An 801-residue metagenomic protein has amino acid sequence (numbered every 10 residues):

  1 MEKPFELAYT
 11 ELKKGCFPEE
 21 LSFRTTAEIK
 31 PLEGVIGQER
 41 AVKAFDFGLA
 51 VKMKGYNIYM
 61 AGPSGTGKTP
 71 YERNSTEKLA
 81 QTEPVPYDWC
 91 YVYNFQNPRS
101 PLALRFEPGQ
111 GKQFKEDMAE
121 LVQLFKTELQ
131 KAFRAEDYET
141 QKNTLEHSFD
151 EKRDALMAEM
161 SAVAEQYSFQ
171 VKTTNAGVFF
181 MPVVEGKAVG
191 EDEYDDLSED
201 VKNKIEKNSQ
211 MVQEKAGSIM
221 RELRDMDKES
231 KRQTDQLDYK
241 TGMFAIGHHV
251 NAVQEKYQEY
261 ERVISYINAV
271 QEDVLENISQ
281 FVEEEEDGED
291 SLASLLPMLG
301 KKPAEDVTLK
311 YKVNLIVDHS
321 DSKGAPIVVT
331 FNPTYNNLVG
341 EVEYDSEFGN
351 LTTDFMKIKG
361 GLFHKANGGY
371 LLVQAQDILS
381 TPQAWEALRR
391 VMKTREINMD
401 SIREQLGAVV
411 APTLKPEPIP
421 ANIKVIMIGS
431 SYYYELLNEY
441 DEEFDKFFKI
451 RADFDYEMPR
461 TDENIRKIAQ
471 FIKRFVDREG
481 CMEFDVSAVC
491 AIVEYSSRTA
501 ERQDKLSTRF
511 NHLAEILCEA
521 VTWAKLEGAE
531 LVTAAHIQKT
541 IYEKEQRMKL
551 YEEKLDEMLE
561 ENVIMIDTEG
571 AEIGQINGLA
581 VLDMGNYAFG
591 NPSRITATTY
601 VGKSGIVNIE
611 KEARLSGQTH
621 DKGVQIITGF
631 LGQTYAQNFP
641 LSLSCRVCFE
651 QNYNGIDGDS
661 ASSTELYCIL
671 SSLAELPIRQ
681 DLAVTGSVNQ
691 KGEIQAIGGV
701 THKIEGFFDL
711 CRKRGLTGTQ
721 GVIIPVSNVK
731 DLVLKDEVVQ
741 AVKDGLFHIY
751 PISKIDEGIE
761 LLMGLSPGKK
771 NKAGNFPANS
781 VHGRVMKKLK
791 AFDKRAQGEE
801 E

Functional and structural regions predicted by a protein language model:
M1-N438, E443-T461, I465-V486, C490-L526 (+5 more regions): Conserved ASCE/P-loop NTPase catalytic core
D354-F363, G369, A375-P382, E386-L388 (+3 more regions): Peripheral, non-AAA+ core regions of ATP-driven protein-machinery
